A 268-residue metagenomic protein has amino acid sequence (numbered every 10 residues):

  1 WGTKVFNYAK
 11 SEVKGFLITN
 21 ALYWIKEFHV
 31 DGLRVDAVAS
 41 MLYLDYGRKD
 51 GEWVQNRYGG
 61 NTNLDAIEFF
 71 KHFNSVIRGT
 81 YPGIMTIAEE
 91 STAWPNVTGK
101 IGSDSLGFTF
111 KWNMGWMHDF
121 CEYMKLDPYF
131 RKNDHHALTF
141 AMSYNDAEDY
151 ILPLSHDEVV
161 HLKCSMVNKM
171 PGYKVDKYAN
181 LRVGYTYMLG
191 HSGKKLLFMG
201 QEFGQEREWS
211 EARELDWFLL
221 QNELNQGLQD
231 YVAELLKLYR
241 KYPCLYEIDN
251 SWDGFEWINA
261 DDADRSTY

Functional and structural regions predicted by a protein language model:
W1-T62: Substrate-binding/active-site clefts of carbohydrate-active enzymes
F6, K10-L17, T62, A66 (+3 more regions): Aromatic-acidic/polar surface patches that form glycan- and anion
V13-G15, N20-A21, V35-S40, T98 (+5 more regions): Functionally constrained cores in energy, signaling, and assembly domains
V13-W24, F69, F73, G184 (+1 more regions): Alpha-helical packing segments of well-folded alpha/beta enzyme cores
H29-D31, Y46-E214, L219, R240-Y268: Conserved alpha/beta catalytic core and glycan-binding cleft of carbohydrate-active enzymes
E223-I248: Catalytic cores of secreted or luminal carbohydrate-active enzymes
